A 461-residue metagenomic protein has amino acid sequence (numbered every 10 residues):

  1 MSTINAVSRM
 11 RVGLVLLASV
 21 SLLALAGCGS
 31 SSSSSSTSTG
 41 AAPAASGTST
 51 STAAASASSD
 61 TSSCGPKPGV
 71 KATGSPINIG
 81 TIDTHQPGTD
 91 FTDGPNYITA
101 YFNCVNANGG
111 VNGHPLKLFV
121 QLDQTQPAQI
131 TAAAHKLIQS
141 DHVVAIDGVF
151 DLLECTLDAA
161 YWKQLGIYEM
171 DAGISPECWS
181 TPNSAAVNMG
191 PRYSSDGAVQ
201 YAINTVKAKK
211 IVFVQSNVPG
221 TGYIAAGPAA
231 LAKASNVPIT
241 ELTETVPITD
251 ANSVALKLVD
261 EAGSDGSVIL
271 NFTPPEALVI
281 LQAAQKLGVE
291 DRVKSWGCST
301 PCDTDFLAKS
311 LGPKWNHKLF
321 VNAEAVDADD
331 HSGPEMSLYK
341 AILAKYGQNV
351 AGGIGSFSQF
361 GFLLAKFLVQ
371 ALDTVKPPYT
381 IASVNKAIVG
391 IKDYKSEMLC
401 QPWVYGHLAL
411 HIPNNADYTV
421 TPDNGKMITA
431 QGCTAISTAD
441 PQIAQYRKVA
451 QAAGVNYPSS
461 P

Functional and structural regions predicted by a protein language model:
L23-G27: C-terminal motif of bacterial Sec signal peptides marking the signal peptidase cleavage site
C28-T39: Bacterial lipoprotein signal-peptidase II cleavage site
T37, D90-N96, N108-T181, V187-P191 (+2 more regions): Beta-alpha junction/loop-to-helix N-cap segments that form part of ligand/metal-binding clefts
A55-V70, D393-P461: Solvent-exposed, acidic/polar segments of extracytosolic/periplasmic ligand-binding ectodomains
D60-P76, G80-T99, Q121-A128, D151 (+2 more regions): Extracytoplasmic "Venus flytrap"
A128-Q129, N183-L287, D330-G333: Extracellular/periplasmic Venus flytrap/periplasmic-binding protein
M189, A284-F362, T434, V449-P458: Extracellular/periplasmic periplasmic-binding protein-like sensory domains
G227, P274-V279, A328-G390: Extracellular/periplasmic ligand-binding modules, especially the Venus flytrap/periplasmic-binding
